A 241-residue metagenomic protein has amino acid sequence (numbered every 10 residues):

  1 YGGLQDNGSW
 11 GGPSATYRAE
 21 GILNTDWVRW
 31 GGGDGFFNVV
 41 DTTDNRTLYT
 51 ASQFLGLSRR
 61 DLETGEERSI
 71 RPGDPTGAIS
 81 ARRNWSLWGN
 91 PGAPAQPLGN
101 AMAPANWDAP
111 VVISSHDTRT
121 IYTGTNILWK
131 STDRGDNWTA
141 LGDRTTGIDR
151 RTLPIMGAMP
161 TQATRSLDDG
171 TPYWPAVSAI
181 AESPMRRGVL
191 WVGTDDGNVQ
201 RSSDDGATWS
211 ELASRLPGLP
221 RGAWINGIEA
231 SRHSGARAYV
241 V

Functional and structural regions predicted by a protein language model:
Y1-V241: Beta-propeller blade termini and top-face loops
